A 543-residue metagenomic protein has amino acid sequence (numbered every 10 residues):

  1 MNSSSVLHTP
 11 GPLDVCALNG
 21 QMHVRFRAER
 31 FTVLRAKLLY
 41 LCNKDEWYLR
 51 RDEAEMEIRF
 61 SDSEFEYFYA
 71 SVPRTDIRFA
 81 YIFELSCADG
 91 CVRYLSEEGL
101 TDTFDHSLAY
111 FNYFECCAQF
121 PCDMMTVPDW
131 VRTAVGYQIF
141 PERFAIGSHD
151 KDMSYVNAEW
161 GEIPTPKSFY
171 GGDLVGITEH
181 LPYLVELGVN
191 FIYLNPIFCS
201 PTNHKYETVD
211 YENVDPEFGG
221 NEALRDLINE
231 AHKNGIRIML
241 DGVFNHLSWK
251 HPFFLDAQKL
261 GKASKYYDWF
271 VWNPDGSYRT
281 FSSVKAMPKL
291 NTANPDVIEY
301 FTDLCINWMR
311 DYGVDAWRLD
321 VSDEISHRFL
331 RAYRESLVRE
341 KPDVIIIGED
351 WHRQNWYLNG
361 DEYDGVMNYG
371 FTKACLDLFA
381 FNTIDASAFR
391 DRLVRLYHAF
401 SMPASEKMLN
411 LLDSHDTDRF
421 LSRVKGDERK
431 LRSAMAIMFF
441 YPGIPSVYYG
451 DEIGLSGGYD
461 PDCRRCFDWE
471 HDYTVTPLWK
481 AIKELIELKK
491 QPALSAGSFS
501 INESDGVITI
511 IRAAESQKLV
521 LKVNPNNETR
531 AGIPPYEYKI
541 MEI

Functional and structural regions predicted by a protein language model:
M1-R132, E340: Glycan-association/targeting regions that enable binding to alpha-glucans and other polysaccharides
M124-D129, T178-G188, I228, L396-F400 (+1 more regions): Short amphipathic alpha-helices and their capping/turn segments at secondary-structure boundaries
V131, G147-Y170, A374, I384 (+2 more regions): Loop/helix patches that line or flank the sugar-binding groove of alpha-linked glycan CAZymes
A134-G136, F140-F191, I197-Y312, A332-K341 (+1 more regions): Substrate-binding/active-site clefts of carbohydrate-active enzymes
V135-Y137, I192-L194, I238-L240, W317 (+4 more regions): Hydrophobic faces of well-ordered beta-strands that scaffold small-molecule active sites in alpha/beta enzyme cores
E142-A145, F198-C199, F244-N245, D323-E324 (+4 more regions): Short, solvent-exposed loop/turn segments at secondary-structure junctions
V189, G313-V314, Y363, G443-I444: A structural motif
I228-R237, F254-D256, R310, D320-P403 (+3 more regions): Active-site-proximal helices and loops of the catalytic beta/alpha 8
